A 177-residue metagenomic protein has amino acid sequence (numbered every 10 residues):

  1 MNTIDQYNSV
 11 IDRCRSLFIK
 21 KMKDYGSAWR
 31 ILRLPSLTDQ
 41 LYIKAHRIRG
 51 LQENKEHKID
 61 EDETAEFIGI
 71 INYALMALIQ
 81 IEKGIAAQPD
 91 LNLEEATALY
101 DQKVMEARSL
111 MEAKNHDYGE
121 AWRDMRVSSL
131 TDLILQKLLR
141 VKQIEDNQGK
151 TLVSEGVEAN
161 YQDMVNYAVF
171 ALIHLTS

Functional and structural regions predicted by a protein language model:
M1-S177: Intrinsically disordered, low-complexity regulatory regions that flank transcription factor DNA-binding cores
